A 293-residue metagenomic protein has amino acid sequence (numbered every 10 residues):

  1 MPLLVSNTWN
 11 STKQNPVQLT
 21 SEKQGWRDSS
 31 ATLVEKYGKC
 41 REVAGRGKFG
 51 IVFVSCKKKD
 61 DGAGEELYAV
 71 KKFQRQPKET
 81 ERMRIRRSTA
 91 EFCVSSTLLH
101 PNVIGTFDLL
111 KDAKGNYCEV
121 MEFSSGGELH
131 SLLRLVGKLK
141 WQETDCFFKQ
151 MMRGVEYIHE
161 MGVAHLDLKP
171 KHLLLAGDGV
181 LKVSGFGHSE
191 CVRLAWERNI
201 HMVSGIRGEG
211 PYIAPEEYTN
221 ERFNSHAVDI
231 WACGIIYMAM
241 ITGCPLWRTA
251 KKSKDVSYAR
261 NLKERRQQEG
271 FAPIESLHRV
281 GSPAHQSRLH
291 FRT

Functional and structural regions predicted by a protein language model:
M1-V34: Intrinsically disordered, low-complexity regulatory segments that flank or precede the catalytic domain of eukaryotic
R41-K48, V52: Protein kinase glycine-rich loop
I51-P77: Glycine-rich ATP phosphate-binding loop
G105-Y117: Short beta-strand micro-motifs within the conserved protein kinase catalytic domain, predominantly in the N-lobe
L110-A113, C244-T293: C-terminal lobe of the eukaryotic/viral protein kinase catalytic domain
K114-E128: Conserved short submotifs of the Hanks-type protein kinase catalytic core that shape the nucleotide-binding pocket
F147-F148: Activation segment signature within eukaryotic-like protein kinase domains
A176-G210: Activation segment/activation loop of eukaryotic-type protein kinase catalytic domains
